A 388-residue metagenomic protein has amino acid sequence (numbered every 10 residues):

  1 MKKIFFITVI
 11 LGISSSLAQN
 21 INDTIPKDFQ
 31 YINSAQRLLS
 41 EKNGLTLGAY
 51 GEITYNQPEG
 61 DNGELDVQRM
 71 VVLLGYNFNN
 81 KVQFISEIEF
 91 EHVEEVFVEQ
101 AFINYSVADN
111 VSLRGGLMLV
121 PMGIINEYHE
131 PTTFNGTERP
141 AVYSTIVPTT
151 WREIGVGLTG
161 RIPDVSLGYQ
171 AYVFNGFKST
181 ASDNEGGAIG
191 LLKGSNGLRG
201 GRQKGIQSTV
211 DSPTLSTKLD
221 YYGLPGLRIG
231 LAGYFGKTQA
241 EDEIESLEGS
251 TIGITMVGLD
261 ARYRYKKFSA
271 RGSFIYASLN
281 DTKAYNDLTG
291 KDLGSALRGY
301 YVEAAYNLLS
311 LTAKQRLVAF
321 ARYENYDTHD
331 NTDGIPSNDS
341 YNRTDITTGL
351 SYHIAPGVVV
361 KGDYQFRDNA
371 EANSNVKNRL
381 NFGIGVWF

Functional and structural regions predicted by a protein language model:
M1-I4: Positively charged n-region of N-terminal signal peptides that target proteins for export
F6, L11, S15-Y50: N-terminal periplasmic/intermembrane-space "pro-region" immediately following the signal or transit peptide
N20-D23, E59-G60, A101-S106, N126 (+2 more regions): Outer-membrane beta-barrel pore domains
A35-S179, D211-S216, D220-R228, Y301-N307 (+3 more regions): Outer membrane beta-barrel
Y128-E138, F177-Q203: Short, flexible helix-coil linker/hinge segments at the edges of structured domains or between repeats
T149, I206-P213, G249-G253: Active-site glycine- and acidic-residue-rich loops that bind and position anionic ligands or nucleotide-like cofactors
Y169-Q170, T180-E185, D242-E243: A short secondary-structure junction signal
K193-D242: Loop-centered beta-sheet repeat module
